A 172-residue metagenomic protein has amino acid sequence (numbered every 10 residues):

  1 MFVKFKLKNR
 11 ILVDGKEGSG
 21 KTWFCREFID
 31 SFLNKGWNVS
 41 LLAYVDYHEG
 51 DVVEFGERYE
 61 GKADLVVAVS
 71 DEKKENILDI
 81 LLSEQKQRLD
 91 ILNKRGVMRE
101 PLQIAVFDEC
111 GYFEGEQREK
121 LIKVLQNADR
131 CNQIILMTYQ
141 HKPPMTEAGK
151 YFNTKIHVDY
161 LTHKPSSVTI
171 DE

Functional and structural regions predicted by a protein language model:
M1-I91, P101-P165, T169-E172: P-loop NTPase catalytic phosphate-binding loop
